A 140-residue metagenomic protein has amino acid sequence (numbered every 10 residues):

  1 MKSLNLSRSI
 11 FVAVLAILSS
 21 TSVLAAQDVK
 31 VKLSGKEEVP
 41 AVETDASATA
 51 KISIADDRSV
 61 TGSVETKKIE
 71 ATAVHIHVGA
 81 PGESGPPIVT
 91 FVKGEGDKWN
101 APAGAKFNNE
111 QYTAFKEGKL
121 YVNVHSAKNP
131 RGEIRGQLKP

Functional and structural regions predicted by a protein language model:
M1-F11: Bacterial N-terminal signal peptides that target proteins for export
K2-L4, T21-V74, V78-P140: Metal-centered catalytic cores of metalloenzymes
I10-T21: Bacterial N-terminal signal peptides
